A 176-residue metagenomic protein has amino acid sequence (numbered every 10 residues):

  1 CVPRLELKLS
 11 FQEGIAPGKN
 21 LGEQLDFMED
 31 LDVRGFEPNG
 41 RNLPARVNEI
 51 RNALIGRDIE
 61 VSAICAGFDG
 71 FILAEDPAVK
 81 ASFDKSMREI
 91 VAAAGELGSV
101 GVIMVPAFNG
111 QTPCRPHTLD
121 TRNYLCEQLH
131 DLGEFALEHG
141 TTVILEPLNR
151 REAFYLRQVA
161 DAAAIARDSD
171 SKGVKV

Functional and structural regions predicted by a protein language model:
C1-R4, E23, F27-L31: Non-catalytic accessory regions flanking glycosidase/transglycosidase catalytic cores in CAZymes
V2-L21: Boundary/entry segment of secreted carbohydrate-active catalytic domains
E6-K8, D58, G140, G173: A generic structural signal for alpha->beta connector loops
G14, N39, L148: Anionic group-transfer/hydrolysis microenvironments
A16, N109, N149-E152: Short, glycine/serine-rich, charged loops/turns that create anion-binding and catalytic segments at active sites
G22, R34, P38-G133, E138 (+1 more regions): Structural motif corresponding to the early beta-alpha repeats
F27-D30, F36, R51, I64 (+1 more regions): Acidic/histidine-rich catalytic cores of soluble enzymes
